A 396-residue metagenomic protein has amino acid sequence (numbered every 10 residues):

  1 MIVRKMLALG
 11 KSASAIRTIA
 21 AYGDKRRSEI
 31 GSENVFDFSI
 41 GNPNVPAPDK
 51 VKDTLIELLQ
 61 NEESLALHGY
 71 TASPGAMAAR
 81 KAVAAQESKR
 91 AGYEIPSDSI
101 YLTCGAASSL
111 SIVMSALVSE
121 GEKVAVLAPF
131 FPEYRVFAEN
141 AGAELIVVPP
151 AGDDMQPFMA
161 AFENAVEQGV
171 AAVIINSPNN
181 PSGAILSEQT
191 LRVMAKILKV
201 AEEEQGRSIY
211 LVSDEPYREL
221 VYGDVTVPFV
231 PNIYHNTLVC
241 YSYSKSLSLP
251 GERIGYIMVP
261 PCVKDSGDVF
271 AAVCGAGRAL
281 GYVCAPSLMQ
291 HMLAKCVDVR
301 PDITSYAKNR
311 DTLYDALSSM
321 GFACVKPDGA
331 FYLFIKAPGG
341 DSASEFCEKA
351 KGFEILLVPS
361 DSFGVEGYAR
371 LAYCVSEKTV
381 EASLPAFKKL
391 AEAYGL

Functional and structural regions predicted by a protein language model:
I2, M6-G105, I112, M289 (+3 more regions): N-terminal small-domain helix-loop-helix segment of the aminotransferase-like
T18, A78, A82, D268 (+2 more regions): A non-catalytic, amphipathic alpha-helix used as a structural packing/dimerization or gating element in enzyme scaffolds
V35-D37, A323-D328, D361-S362: Short beta-strand
L65-G206, R218-I233: Conserved core of the PLP fold type I
A85, K89, E163-V166, E345-V358 (+1 more regions): PLP-dependent enzyme catalytic core of the Aspartate aminotransferase-like
H235-A307, A391: Conserved core segment of the aminotransferase class I/II
S287-A294, Y306-S318, C324-K336, G367: Conserved glycine-rich beta-strand-loop-beta hairpin in the small C-terminal domain of fold type I
